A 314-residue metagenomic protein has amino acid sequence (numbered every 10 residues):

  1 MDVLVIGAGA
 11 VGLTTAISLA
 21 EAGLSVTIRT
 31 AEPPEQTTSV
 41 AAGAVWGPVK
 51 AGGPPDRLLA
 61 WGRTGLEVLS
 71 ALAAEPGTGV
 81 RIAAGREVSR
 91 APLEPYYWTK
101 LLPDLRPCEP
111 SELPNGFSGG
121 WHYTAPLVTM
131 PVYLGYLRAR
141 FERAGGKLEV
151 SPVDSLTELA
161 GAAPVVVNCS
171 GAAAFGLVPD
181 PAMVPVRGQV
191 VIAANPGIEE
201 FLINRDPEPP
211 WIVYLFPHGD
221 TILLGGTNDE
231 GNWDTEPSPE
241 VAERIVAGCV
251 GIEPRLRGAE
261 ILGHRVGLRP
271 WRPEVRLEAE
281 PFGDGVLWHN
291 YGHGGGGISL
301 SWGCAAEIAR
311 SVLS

Functional and structural regions predicted by a protein language model:
D2-T27: N-terminal Rossmann-like FAD-binding beta1-loop-alpha1 element of flavoenzymes
T14, A160-A247, I252-E260: Flavin-dependent oxidoreductases
E21-V40: Glycine-rich FAD pyrophosphate-binding loop
A44-S118: Dinucleotide-binding Rossmann-like beta1-alpha1 core, especially the glycine-rich loop that anchors the ADP
G53-T64, G120-Y136, E236-V241, S299-L300: Short beta-strand to alpha-helix junction loop
V80-A84, L148-E149, P254-V266: A short coil-to-beta-strand element that immediately follows conserved catalytic motifs
F117, W121-D154, A160-A163, C169: Helical element adjacent to the flavin cofactor pocket in flavoenzyme catalytic cores
Y136, A259-S314: C-terminal catalytic lobe of FAD-dependent flavoproteins
